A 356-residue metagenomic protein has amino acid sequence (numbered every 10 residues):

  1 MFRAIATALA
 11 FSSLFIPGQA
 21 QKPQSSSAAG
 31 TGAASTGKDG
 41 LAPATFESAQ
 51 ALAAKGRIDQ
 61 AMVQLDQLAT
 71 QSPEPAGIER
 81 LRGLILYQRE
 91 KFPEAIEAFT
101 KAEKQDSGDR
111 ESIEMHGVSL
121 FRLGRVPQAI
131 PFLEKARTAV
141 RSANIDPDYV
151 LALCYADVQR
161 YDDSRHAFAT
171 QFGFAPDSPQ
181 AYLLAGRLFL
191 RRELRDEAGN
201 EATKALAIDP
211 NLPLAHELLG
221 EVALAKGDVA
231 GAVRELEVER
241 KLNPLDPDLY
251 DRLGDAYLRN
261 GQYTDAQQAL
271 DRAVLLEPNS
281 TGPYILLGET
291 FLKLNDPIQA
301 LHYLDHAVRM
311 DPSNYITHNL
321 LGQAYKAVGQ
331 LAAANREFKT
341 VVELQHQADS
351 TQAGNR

Functional and structural regions predicted by a protein language model:
P23-A33, N319-R356: Terminal, low-structured helical/coil segments at or just beyond the last alpha-helical repeat
A28-A44, V140-A143: TPR-adjacent "capping" and linker segments in tetratricopeptide-repeat scaffold/adaptor proteins
G40-Q67, Q71, L84, Q88 (+2 more regions): Alpha-helical segment of the N-proximal tetratricopeptide repeat
A42, A76-G77, R110-E111, A143-D146 (+6 more regions): Helix-start (N-cap) detector for alpha-helical repeat units in TPR-like alpha-solenoids, especially tetratricopeptide
K55-V63, R89-K101, L123-K135, V158-T170 (+5 more regions): Structural signature of tandem alpha-helical TPR/SEL1-like repeats, specifically the intra-repeat loop/turn
Q71, Q105, A139-V140, F174 (+5 more regions): Structural marker of alpha-solenoid helical repeat scaffolds
L81, M115, Y149-V150, L184 (+4 more regions): Canonical tetratricopeptide repeat
